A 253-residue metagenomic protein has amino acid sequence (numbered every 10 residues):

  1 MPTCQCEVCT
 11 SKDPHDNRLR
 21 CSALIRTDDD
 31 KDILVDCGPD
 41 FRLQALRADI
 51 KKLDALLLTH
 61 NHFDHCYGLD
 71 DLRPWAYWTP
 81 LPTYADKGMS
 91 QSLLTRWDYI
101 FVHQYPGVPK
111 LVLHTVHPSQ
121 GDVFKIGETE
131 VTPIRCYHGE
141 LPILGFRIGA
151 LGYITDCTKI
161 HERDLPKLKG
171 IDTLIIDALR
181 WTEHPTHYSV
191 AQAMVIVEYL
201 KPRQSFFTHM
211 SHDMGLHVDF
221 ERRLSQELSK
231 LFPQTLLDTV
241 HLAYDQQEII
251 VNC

Functional and structural regions predicted by a protein language model:
M1-I154, T158, D219-C253: Binuclear metal-dependent hydrolase catalytic cores
H161-C253: Binuclear metal-ion centers of metallo-dependent hydrolases, dominated by the metallo-beta-lactamase
